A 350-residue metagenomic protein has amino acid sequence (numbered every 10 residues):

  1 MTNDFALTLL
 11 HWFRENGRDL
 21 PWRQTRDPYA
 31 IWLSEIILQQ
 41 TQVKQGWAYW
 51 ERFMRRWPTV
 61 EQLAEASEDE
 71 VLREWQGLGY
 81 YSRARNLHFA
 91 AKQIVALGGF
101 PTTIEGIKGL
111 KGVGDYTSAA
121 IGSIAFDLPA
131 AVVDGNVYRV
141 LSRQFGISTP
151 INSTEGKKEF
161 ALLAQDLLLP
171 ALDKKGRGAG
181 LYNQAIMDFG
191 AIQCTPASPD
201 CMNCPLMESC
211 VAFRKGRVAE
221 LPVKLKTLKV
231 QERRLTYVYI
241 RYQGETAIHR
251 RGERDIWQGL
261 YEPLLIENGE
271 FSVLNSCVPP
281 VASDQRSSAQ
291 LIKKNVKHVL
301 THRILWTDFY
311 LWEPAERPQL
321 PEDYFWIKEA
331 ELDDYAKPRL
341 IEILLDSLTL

Functional and structural regions predicted by a protein language model:
M1-D19, Q24, D188-L350: Intrinsically disordered, low-complexity, charged terminal extensions of DNA damage-control enzymes
N3-T8, W12-D200, L206-K215, A219 (+2 more regions): Catalytic cores of DNA base-excision repair glycosylases
